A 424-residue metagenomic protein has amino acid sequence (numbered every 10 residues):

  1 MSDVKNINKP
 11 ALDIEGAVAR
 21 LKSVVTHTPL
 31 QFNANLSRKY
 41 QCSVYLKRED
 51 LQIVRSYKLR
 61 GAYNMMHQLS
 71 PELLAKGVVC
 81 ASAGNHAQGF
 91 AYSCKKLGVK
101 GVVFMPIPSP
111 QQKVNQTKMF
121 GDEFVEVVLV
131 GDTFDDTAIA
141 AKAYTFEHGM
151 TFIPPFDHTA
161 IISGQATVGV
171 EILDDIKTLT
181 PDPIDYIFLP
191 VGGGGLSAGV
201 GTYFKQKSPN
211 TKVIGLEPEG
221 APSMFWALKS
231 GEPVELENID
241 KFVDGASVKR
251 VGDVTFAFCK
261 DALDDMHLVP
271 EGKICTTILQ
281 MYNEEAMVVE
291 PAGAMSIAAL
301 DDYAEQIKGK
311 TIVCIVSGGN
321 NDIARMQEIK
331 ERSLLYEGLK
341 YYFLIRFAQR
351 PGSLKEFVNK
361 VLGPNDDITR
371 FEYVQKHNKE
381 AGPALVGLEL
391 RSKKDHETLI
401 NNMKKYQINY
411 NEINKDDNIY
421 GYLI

Functional and structural regions predicted by a protein language model:
M1-I424: PLP-dependent amino-acid enzyme catalytic core
